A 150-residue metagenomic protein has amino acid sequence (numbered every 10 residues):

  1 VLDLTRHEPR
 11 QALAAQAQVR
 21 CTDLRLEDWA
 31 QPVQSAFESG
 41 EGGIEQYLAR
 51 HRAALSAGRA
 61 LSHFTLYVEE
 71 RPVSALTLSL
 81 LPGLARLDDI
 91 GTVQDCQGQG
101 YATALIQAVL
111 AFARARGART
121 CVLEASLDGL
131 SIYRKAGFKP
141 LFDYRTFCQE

Functional and structural regions predicted by a protein language model:
V1-A30, E38, L123-A125, F147-Q149: Acyl-donor-binding surface of acyltransferase catalytic domains
P32-I44: Helix-loop element at the rim of GNAT/NAT acetyltransferase active sites that forms part of the acceptor-substrate
G43-V93: A conserved beta-strand-loop-helix scaffold within acyl/acetyltransferase catalytic domains
L76, I106, P140: Ligand-binding pocket scaffold of soluble enzyme catalytic domains
G83, R119, K139: Short acidic/polar active-site loop segments enriched in Thr and Asp
D89-Q94, G98-A111, A115, K135: Conserved acetyl-CoA-binding loop-helix of GNAT-fold acetyltransferases
T103, L127-D143, E150: Conserved active-site alpha-helix within GNAT-family acetyltransferase domains
A113-A125: Conserved GNAT acetyl-CoA-binding A-motif
